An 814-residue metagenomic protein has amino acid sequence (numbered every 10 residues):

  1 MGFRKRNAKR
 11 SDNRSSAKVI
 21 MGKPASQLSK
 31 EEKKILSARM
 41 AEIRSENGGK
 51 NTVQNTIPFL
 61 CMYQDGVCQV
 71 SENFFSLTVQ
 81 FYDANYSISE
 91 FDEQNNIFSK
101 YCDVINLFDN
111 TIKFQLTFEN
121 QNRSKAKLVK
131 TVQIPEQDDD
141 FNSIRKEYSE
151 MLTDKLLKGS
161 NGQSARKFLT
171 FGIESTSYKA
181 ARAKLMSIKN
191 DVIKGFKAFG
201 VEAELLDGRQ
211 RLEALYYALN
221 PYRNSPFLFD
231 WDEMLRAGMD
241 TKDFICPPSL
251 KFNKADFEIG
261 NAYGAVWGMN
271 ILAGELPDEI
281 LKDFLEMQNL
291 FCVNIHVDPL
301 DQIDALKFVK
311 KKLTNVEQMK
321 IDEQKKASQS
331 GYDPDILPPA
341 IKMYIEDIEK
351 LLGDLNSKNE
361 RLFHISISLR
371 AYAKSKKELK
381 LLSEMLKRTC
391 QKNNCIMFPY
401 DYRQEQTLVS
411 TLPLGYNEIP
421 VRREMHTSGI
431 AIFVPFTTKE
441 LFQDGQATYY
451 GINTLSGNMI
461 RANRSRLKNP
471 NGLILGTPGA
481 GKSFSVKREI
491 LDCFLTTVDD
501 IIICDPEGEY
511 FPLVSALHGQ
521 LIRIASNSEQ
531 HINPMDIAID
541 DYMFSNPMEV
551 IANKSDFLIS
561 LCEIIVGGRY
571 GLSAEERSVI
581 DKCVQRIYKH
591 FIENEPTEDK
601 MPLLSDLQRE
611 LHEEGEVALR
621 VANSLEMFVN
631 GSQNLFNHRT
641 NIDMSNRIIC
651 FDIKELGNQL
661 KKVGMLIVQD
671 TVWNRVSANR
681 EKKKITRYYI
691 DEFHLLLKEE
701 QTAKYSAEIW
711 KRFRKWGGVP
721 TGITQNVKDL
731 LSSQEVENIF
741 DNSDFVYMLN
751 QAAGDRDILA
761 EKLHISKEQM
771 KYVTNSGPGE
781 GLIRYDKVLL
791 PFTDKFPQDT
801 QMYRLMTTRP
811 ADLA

Functional and structural regions predicted by a protein language model:
M1-T438: Extended, folded cores of ATP/NTP-driven motor/assembly subunits in large transport and secretion machines
A84, F91-D109, T117, Q121 (+11 more regions): P-loop NTPase motor domains
I474: Hydrophobic anchor at the beta1->P-loop junction of P-loop NTPases
K482: Conserved lysine of the Walker
S485: Hydrophobic positions on the alpha1 helix immediately C-terminal to the Walker A/P-loop
D492-I502: Post-Walker A helix-loop "phosphate-sensing" segment adjacent to the P-loop in P-loop NTPases
H518-I522, E735-M748: A short helix-turn-beta junction within AAA+ P-loop NTPase domains corresponding to the substrate/partner-engaging
L763-A814: Conserved P-loop NTPase
